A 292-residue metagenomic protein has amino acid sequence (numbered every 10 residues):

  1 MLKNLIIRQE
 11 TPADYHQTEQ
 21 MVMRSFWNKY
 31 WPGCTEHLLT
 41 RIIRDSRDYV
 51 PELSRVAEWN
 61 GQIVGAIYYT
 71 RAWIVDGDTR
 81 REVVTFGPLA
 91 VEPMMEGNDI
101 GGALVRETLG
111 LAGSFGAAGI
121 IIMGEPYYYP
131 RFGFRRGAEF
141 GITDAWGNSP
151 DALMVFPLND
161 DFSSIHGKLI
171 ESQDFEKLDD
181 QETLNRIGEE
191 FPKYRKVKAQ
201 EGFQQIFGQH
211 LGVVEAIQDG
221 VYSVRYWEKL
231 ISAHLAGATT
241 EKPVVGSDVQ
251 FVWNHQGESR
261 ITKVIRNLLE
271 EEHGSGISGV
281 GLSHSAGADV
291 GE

Functional and structural regions predicted by a protein language model:
I6-T18: A short beta-loop-alpha structural element at the N-terminal edge of CoA-dependent acyl/N-acetyltransferase catalytic
E19-V22, F26-W73: Active-site rim helix/loop that mediates acceptor-substrate recognition in acyltransferases
T79-R80, E92-A103, F115, R131: Conserved glycine-rich acetyl-CoA-binding loop
F86, V91, G97-G110, I121-I122: Conserved acetyl-CoA-binding loop-helix of GNAT-fold acetyltransferases
S114-A118, M123-N148: Conserved active-site alpha-helix within GNAT-family acetyltransferase domains
G220-S223: Short aromatic-glycine-enriched beta-strand elements
K229-K242: Beta-strand/loop nucleic-acid-binding surfaces
H255-V280: OB-fold/S1-family single-stranded nucleic acid-binding modules
